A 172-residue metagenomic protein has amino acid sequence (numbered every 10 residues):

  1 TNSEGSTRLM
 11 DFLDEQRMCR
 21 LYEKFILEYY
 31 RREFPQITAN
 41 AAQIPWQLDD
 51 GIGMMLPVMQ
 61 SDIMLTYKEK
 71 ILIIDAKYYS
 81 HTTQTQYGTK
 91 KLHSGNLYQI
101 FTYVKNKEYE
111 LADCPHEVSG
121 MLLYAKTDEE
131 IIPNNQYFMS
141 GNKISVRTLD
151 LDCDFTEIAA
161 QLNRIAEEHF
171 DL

Functional and structural regions predicted by a protein language model:
T1-C19: Interdomain/boundary linker segments immediately adjacent to catalytic/signaling cores
E15-L172: Catalytic core segments in nucleotide and nucleic-acid processing enzymes
